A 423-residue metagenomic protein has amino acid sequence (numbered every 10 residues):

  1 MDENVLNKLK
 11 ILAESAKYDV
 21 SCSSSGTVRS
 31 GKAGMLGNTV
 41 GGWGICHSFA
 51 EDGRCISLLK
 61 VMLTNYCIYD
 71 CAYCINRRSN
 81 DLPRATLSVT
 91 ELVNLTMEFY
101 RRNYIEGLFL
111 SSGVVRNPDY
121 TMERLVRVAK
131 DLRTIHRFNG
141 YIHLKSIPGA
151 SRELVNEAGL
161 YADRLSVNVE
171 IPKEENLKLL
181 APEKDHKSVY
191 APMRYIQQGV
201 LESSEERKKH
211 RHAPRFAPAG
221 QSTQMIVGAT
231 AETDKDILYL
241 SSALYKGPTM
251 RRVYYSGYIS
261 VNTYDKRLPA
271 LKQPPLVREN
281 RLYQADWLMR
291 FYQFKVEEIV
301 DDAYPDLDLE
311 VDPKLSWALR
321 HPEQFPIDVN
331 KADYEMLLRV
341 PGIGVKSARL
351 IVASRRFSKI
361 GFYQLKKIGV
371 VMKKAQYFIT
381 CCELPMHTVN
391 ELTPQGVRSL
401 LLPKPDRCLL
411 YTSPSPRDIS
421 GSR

Functional and structural regions predicted by a protein language model:
M1-Y66, V371, I379-T380, H387-S413: Flexible, acidic/Gly-rich N-terminal and inter-domain linker regions that tether and position cofactor-handling modules
Y66-N76: Local cysteine-cluster metal-coordination motifs and their immediate loop/turn environment, predominantly Fe-S cluster
R77-L92, F99-L125, D131-R152, G159-H210 (+3 more regions): Core AdoMet radical
R164, K173, S188-D265, P274-V300: Conserved C-terminal portion of the radical SAM core fold that forms the substrate/S-adenosylmethionine-binding
L271-P274, L288-I327: Alpha-helical ds-nucleic-acid-binding substructure associated with the helix-hairpin-helix region of base-excision DNA
D308-M336, Y363-S413: C-terminal extensions
Y411-S422: Single conserved hydrophobic/aromatic residue that forms the stacking wall/gate of nucleotide- or nucleobase-binding
